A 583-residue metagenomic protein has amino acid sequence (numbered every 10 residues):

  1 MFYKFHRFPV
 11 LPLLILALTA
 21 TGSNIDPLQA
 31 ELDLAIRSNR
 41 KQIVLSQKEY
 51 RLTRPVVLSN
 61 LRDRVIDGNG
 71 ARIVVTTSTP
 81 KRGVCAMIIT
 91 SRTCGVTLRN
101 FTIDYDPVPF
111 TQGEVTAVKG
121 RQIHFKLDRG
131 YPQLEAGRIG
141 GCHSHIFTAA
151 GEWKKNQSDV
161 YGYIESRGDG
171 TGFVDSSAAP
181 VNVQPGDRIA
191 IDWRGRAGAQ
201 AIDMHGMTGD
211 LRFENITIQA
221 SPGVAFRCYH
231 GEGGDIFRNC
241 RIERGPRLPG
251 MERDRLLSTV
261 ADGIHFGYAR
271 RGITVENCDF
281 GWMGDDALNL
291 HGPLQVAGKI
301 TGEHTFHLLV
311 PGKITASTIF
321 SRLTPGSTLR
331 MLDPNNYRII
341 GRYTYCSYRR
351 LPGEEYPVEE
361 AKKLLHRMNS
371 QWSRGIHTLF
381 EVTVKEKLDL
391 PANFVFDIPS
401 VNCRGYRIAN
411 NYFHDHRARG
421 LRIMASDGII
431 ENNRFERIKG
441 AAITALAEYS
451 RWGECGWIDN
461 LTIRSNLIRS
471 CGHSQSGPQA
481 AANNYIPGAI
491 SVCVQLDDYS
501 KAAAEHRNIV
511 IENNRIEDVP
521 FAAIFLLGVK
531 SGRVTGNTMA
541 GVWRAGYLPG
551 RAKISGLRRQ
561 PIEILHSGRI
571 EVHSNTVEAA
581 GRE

Functional and structural regions predicted by a protein language model:
E31-T53, D63-I73, F213-E214, N410 (+1 more regions): Glycine-rich repeat segments that build the extracellular carbohydrate-interaction surface of secreted and virion
D33, R51-V65, V74-R99, P107-K126 (+9 more regions): Extracellular beta-strand-rich solenoid/capping regions of secreted or surface-exposed proteins that bind or remodel
L52-V56, V75-C85, P107-T111, A199-I202 (+13 more regions): Short glycine/acidic-rich loop motifs that flank beta-strands on beta-rich extracellular proteins
S59-R62, T93-T97, T208-R212, H230-I236 (+7 more regions): Short "repeat-start/strand-capping" segments in structured domains, especially the N-termini of parallel beta-helix
Y105-T116, H124-G168, S317-S373: Ser/Thr/Gly-rich low-complexity blocks that favor extended beta-strand/coil architectures
G151-A199, R349-R407, H414: Small/polar beta-strand repeat architecture
A178-M251, F266, I273, D279 (+3 more regions): Alpha-solenoid helical-repeat scaffolds
